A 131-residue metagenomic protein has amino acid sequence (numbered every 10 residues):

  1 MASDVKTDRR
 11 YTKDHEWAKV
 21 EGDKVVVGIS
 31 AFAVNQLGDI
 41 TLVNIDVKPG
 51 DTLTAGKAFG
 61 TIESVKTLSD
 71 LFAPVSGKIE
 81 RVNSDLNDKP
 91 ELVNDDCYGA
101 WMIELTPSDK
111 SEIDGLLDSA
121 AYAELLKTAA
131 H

Functional and structural regions predicted by a protein language model:
M1-A58, D96-H131: Acidic, low-complexity mobile loops and tails
R10, T52, E63, L68-A73 (+1 more regions): Small beta-strand-rich domains/subdomains or short beta-sheet motifs embedded in larger alpha/beta proteins
V20, S64-V65, P74, S108: A short, compositionally biased micro-patch
K24, S76-K78: Structural motif
E80-E104: Aromatic- and Lys/Arg-enriched surface recognition patch
